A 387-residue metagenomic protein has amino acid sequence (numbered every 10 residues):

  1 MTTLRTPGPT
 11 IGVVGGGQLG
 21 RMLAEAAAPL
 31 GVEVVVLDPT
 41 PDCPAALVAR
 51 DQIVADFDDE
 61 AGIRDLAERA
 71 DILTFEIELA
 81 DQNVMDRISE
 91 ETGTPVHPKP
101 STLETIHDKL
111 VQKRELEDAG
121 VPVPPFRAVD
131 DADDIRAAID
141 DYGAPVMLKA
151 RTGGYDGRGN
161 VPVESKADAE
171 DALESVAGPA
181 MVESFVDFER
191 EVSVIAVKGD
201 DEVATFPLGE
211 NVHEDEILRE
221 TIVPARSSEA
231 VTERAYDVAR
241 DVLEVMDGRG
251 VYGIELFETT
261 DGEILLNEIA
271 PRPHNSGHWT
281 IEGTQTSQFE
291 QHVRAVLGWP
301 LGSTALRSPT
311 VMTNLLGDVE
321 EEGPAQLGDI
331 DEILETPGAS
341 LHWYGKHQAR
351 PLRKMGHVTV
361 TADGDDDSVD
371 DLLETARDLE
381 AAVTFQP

Functional and structural regions predicted by a protein language model:
M1-T10, A28, R50, V197 (+3 more regions): Haloarchaeal acidic low-complexity proteome signature biased toward cell-envelope/secretome components but also
M1-T102, I106-H107, D133: ATP-binding N-terminal substructure of ATP-dependent carboxylate-amine bond-forming enzymes
K99-V161, K166-A167: A conserved helix-loop-beta module that forms one wall/lid of the active-site cleft in ATP-utilizing catalytic domains
G159, V163-I254, E258-T260: Internal nucleotide-binding/catalytic subdomain
A196, E263-P273: A short beta-strand motif that forms the metal-chelation/ATP-contact edge of phosphoryl-transfer active sites
Y236-G253, A270-V319: Active-site "cap" helix and flanking loop/linker of ATP-utilizing ligase/carboxylase catalytic domains
R294-P387: Peripheral (often C-terminal) accessory segments that flank ATP-dependent C-N-forming ligase machineries
